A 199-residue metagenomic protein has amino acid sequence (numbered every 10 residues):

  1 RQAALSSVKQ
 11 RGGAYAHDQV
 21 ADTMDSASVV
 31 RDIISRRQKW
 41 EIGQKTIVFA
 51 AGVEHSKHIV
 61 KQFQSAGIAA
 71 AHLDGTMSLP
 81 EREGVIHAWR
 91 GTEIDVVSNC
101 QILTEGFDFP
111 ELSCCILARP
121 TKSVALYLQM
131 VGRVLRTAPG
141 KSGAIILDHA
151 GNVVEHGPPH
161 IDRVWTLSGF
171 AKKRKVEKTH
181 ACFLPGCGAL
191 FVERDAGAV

Functional and structural regions predicted by a protein language model:
R1-A3, V53-E54, S78-L79, L103-E105 (+3 more regions): Conserved nucleotide-binding/hydrolysis micro-motifs of P-loop NTPases
R1-A50, V164, S168-K172: Conserved interdomain linker/interface between the two RecA-like ATPase lobes of SF2 helicase motors
Q2-S7, A138-R194: A conserved SF2-helicase RecA2
I47, H55-E105: Conserved helicase ATPase core of P-loop NTP-dependent helicases/translocases
Q62, V85-A88, E111, L126-R133: Alpha-helical scaffold elements adjacent to nucleotide-binding pockets in ATP/GTP-utilizing enzyme cores
S98, S113-I116, L147: Residues embedded in well-ordered beta-strands within globular domains across many folds
C114, K122-I145: Conserved SF2 helicase motif VI
D195-V199: Cysteine-rich micro-motifs
